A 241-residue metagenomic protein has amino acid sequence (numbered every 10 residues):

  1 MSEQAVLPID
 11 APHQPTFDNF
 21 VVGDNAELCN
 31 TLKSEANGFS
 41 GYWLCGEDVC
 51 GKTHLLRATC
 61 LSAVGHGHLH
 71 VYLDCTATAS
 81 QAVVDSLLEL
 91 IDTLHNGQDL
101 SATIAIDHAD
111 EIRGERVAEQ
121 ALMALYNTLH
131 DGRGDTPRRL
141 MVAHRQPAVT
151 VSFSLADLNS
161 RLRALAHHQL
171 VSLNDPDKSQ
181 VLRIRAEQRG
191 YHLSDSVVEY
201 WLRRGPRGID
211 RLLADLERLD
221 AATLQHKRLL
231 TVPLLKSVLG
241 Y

Functional and structural regions predicted by a protein language model:
M1-S34, L224-Y241: A short, basic N-terminal segment
G38-L56: Walker A/P-loop nucleotide-binding motif
V64-S101, G114-E119: Short glycine-rich substrate-engagement loop in P-loop NTPases that contacts/grips substrate
T93-A121, T128, R139-Q146: Conserved P-loop NTPase "ATPase switch" module shared by AAA+ and STAND
A148-R163: Short regulatory helix/loop adjacent to the ATP-binding pocket of P-loop NTPases
V149-T150, L165-D177: Conserved AAA+ ATPase "SRH/arginine-finger" region at the nucleotide-binding site
H192-G205: Short conserved motifs of the RecA-like P-loop NTPase core
G205-E217: The conserved phosphate-sensing helix
